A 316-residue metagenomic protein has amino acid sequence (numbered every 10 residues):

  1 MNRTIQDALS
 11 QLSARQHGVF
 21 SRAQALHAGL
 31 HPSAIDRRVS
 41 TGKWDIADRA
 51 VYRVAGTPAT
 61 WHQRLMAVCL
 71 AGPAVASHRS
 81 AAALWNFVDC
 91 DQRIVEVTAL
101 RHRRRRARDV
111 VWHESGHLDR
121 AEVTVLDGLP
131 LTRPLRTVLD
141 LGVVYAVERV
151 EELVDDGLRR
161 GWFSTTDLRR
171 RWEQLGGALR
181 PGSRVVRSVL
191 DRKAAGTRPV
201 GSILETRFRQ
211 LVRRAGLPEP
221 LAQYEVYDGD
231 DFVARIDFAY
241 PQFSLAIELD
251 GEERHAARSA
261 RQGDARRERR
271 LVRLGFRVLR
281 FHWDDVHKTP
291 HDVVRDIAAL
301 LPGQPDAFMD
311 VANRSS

Functional and structural regions predicted by a protein language model:
M1-T4, G29-H31, L158-S316: Surface segments flanking catalytic/ligand-binding clefts of nucleic-acid enzymes
M1-V185, R192, V200-T206, L221 (+1 more regions): Short gly/ser-rich loop at a beta-strand->alpha-helix junction or flexible surface loop bordering the NTP-binding
